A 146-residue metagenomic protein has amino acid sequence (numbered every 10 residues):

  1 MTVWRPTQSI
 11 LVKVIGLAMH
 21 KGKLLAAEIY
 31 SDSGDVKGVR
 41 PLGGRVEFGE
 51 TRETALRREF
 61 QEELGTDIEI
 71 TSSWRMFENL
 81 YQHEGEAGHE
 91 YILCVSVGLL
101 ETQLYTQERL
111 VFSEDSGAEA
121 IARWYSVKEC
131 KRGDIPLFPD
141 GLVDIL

Functional and structural regions predicted by a protein language model:
M1-L17, K21: Acidic, metal-coordinating catalytic segment for phosphate/diphosphate chemistry, firing primarily on the Nudix
M1-P6, Q82-E84, R109-F112: Short, P/G- and charge-enriched loop/turn segments at secondary-structure junctions
P6-I10, G38, G85-Y91, S116-E119: A generic structural micro-feature
M19-L24, G34-D35, E47-F48, E78-Y81 (+1 more regions): Short, charged/polar surface micro-motifs in flexible loops or helix N-caps
K23-E62: Conserved Nudix-box catalytic region and its N-terminal flanking loop in Nudix hydrolases and closely related
D67-M76: A short coil-to-beta-strand element that immediately follows conserved catalytic motifs
Y81-R109, K128: Active-site-adjacent beta-strand/loop module that shapes the phosphate/pyrophosphate-binding cleft
T106-I145: NUDIX/MutT-family hydrolases
